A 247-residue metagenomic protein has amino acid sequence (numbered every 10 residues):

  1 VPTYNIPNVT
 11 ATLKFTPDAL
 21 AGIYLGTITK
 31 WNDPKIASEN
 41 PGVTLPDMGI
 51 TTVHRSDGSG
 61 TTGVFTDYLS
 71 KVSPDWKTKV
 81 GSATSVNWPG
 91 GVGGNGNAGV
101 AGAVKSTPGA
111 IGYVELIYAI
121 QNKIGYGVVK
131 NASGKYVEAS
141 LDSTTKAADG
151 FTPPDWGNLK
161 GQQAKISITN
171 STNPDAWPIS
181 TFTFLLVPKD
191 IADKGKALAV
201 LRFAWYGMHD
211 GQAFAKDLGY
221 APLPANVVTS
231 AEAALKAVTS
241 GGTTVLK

Functional and structural regions predicted by a protein language model:
V1-K247: Flexible loop/hinge segments at secondary-structure junctions
